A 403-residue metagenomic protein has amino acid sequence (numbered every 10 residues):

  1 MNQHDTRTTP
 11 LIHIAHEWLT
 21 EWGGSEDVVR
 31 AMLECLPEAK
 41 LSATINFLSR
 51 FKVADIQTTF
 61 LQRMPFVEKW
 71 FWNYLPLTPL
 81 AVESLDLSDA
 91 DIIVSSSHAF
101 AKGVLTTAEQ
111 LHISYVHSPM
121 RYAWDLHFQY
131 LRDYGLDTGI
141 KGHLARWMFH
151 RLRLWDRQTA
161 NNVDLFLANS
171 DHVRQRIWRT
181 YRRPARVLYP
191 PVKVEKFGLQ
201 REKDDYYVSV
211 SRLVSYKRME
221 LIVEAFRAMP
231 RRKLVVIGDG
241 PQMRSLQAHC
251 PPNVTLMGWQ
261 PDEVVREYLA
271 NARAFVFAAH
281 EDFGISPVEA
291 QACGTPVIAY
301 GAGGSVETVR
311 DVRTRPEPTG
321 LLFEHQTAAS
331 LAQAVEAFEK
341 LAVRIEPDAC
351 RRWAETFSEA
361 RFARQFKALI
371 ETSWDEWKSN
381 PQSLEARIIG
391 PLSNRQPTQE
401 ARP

Functional and structural regions predicted by a protein language model:
C35-K102: Active-site donor-binding segments of glycosyltransferases and PAPS-dependent sulfotransferases
L75, L80, Q326, R344-L392: A charged, aromatic-enriched C-terminal amphipathic alpha-helix characteristic of glycosyltransferases across folds
R146-G198: Donor nucleotide-sugar binding/catalytic pocket of nucleotide-sugar-dependent glycosyltransferases
G198-K217, V223-V235: Conserved donor-binding/catalytic core segment of Leloir-type glycosyltransferases
R244-R266: Nucleotide-activated donor-binding/catalytic signature segment of Leloir-type glycosyltransferases, i.e., the conserved
A270-D282, T295: Acidic donor-binding loop of glycosyltransferase active sites
P296-G301, V306-V309: Short hydrophobic beta-strand element within catalytic cores of glycosyltransferases and related nucleotide-activated
V306-A337: Change "using UDP/GDP/dTDP sugars" to "using nucleotide sugars
